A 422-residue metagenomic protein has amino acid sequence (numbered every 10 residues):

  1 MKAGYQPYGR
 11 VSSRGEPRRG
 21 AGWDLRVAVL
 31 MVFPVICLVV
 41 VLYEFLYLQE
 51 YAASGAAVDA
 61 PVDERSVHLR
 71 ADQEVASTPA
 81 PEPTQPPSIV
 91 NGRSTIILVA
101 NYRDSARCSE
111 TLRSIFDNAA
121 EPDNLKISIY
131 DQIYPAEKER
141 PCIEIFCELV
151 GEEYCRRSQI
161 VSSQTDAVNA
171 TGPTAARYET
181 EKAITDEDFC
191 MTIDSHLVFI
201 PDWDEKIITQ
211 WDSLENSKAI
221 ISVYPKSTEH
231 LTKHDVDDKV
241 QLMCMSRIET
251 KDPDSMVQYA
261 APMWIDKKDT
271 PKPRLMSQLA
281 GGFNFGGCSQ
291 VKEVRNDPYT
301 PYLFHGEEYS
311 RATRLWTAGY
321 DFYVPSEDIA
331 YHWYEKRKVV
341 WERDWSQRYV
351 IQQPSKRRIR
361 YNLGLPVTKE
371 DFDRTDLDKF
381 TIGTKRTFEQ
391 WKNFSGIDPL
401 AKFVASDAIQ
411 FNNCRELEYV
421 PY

Functional and structural regions predicted by a protein language model:
K2-E64: N-terminal signal-anchor transmembrane helix specifying type II single-pass membrane topology of secretory-pathway
G4, R70-D72: Intrinsically disordered, low-complexity segments
R10, C37, E64, E82-T84 (+2 more regions): A generic alpha-helix propensity feature with a strong bias for hydrophobic helices
P61, L69-R70: Extracellular/lumenal N-termini and interhelical loops of multi-pass eukaryotic membrane proteins
V67, V75-D398: Catalytic cores of eukaryotic secretory-pathway lumenal/extracellular enzymes that build and remodel glycoconjugates
N413-P421: Aromatic-residue-lined binding/catalytic grooves and analogous aromatic/hydrophobic interfacial grooves in multimeric
